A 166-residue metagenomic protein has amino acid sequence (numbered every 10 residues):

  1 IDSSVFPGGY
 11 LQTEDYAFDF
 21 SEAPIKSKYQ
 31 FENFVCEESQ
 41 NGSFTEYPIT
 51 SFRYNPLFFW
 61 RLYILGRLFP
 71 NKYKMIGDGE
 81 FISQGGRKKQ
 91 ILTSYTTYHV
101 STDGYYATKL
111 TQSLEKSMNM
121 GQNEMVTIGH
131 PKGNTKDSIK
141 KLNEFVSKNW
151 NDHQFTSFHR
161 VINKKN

Functional and structural regions predicted by a protein language model:
I1-M118: Active-site-adjacent pocket scaffolds in enzyme catalytic domains
I1-Y10, Y16, P131, W150-H153 (+1 more regions): Carbohydrate-active enzymes and regulators
G42, Q122-E124, D152: A general structural motif
Y47, T127, S157: Conserved, mostly hydrophobic/aromatic
S117-K136: Substrate-binding cleft of secreted/luminal carbohydrate-active enzymes
D137-N166: Extended hydrophobic/aromatic segments used for targeting, binding, or gating
